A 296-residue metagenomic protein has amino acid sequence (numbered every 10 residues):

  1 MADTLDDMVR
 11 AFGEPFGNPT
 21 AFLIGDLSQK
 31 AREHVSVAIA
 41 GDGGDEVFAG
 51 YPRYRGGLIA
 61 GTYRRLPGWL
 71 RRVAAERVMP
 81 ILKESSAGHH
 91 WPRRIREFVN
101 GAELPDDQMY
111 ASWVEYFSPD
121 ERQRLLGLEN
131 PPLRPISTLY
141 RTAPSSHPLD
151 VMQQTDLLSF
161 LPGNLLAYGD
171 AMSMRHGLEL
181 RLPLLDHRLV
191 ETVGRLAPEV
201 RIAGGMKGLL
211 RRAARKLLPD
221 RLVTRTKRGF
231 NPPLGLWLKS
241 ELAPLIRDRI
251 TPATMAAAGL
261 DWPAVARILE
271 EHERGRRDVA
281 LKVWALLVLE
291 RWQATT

Functional and structural regions predicted by a protein language model:
M1-L133, A171-L217, E273, R277 (+2 more regions): ATP-dependent adenylate-handling active sites, centered on carboxylate activation for C-N bond formation
L5-G13, V35, N130-I136, D248-G259 (+3 more regions): N-terminus-centric sequence/structural signature that marks the extreme N-terminus and adjacent "lid/interface" module
P19-L23, L149, Q153, L157 (+5 more regions): Hydrophobic (often cysteine-bearing) scaffold residues that line and stabilize catalytic clefts of nucleotide/cofactor
I24-S28, E84, G101, R225 (+4 more regions): N-terminal glutamine amidotransferase
L133-P148, G194, A258-R276, T296: Short amphipathic alpha-helical segments and their helix-coil junctions
T155-G163, K282-T295: Short, hydrophobic/amphipathic alpha-helical patches that form generic packing surfaces within helical domains
L218-E273: PAPS-dependent sulfotransferase catalytic core
